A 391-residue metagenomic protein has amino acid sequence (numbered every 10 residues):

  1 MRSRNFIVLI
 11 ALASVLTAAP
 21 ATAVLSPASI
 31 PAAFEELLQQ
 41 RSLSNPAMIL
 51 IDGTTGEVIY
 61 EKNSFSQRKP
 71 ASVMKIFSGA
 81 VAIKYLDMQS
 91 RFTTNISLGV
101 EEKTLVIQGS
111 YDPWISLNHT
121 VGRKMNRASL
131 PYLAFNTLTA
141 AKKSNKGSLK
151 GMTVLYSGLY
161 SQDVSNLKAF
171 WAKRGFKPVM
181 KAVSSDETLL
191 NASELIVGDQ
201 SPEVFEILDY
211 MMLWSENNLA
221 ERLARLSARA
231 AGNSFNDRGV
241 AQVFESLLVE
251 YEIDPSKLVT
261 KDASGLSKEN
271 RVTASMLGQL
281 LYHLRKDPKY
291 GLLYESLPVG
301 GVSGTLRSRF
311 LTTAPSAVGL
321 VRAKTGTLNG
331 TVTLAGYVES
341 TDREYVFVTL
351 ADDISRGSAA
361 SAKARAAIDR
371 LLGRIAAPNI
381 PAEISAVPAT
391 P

Functional and structural regions predicted by a protein language model:
V8-T17: Bacterial N-terminal signal peptides
A21-Q67, M88, N136-K146, R374: Beta-lactamase-like hydrolase cores
G53-T55, N63-S66, G99-E101, S110-D112 (+5 more regions): Solvent-exposed coil/turn segments that connect beta secondary-structure elements in extracytoplasmic/periplasmic
G56, P70-M88, M211, F347: Active-site SXXK
I59-E61, A231-P391: Small-residue-rich helix-loop
Y85-E102, V179-V183, Y290-E295: Short, well-structured active-site flanking segments
E101-N136, E194-A224: Conserved catalytic neighborhood of penicillin-recognizing serine enzymes
T139-S296: A small/polar active-site loop signature that marks catalytic segments
